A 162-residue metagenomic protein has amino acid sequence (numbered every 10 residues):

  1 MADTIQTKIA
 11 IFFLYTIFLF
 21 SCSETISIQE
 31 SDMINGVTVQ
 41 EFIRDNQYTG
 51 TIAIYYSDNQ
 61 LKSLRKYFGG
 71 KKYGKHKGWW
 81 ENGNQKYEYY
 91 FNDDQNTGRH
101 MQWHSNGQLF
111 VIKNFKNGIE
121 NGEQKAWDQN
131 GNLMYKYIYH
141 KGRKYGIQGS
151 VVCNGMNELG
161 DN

Functional and structural regions predicted by a protein language model:
A2-I11: Bacterial N-terminal signal peptides that target proteins for export
A10-F20: Bacterial N-terminal signal peptides
F20-N162: Glycine/tyrosine- and acidic-biased, solvent-exposed loop/turn segments at the edges of beta-strands
